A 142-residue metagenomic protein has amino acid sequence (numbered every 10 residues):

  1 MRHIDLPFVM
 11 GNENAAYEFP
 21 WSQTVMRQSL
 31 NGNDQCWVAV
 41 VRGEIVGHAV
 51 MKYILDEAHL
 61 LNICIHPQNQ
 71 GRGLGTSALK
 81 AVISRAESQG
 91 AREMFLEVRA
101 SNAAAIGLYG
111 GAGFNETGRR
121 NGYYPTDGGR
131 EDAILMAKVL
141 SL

Functional and structural regions predicted by a protein language model:
H3-R72, T76-A81, R85, Q89 (+2 more regions): Acetyl-CoA-dependent GNAT
E44-G47, A104, R130: Glycine-rich acetyl-CoA-binding "A-motif" of GNAT/NAT acetyltransferases
N62-C64, F95-E97, L135-A137: Short aromatic/hydrophobic contact patches that present stacked aromatics for nucleic-acid/ligand binding
N69-Q70, A78, L108-A112, R130-I134 (+1 more regions): ABC family nucleotide-binding domain
G75, N102, G129: Short, conserved glycine- and acidic-residue-centered signature motifs in active-site or ligand-binding loops
A86-E97, L108: Conserved GNAT acetyl-CoA-binding A-motif
E97, N115-E131, L135: Conserved catalytic-core motifs of GNAT/GCN5-like acyltransferases
